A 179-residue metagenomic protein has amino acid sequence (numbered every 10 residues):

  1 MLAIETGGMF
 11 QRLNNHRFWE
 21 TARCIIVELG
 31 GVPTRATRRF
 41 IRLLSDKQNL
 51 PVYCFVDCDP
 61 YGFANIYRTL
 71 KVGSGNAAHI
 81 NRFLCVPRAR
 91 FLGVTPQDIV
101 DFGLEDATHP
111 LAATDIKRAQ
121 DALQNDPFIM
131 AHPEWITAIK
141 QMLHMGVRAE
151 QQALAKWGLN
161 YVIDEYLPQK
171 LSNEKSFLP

Functional and structural regions predicted by a protein language model:
L2, N15, I80-F83: Generic structural signal for short, flexible, solvent-exposed coil/loop and linker residues
A3-I4, V56: Short beta-strand scaffold positions
I4-L50, V72: Acidic, glycine-rich catalytic loops of TOPRIM or P-loop NTPase phosphate-binding modules used across DNA replication
A36-P179: TOPRIM fold recognition
